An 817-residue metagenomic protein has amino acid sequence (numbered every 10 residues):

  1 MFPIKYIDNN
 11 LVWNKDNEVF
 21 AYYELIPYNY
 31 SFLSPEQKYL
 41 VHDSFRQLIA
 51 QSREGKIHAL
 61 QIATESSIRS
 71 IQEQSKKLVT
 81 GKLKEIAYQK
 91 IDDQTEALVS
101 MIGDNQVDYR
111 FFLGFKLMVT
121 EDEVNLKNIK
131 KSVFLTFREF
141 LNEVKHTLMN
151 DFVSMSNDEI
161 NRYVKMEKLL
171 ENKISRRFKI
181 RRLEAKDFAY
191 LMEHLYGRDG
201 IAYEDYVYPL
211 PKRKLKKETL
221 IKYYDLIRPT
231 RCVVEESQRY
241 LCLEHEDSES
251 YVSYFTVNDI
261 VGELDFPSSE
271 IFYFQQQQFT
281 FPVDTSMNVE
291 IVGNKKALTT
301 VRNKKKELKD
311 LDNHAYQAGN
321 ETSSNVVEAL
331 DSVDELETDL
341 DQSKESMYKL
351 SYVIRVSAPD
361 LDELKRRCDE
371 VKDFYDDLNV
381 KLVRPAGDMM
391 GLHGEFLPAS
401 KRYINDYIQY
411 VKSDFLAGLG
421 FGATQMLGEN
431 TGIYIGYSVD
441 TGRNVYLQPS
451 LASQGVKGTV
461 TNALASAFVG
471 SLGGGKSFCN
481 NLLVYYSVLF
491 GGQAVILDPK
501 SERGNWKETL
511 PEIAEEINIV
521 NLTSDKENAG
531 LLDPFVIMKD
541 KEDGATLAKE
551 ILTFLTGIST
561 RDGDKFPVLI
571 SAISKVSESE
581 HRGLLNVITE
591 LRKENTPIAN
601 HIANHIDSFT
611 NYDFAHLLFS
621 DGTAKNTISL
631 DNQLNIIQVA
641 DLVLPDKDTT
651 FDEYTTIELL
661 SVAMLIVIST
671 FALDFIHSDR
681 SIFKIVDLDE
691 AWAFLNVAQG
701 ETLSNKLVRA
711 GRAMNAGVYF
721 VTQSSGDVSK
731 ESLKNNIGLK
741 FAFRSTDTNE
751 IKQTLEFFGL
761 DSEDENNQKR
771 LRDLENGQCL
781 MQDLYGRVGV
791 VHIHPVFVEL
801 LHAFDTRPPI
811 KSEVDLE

Functional and structural regions predicted by a protein language model:
M1-Y410, G420-F421: Extended, folded cores of ATP/NTP-driven motor/assembly subunits in large transport and secretion machines
P35-R53, Q276-F279, V292-T299, V380-K381 (+6 more regions): P-loop NTPase motor domains
R53-K56, Y109, F490-G492, I517 (+3 more regions): Short glycine-/polar-rich loops that comprise or flank the Walker A/P-loop and associated switch/sensor motifs
S100-M101, D540-R582, S729-E817: P-loop NTPase motor core of the ASCE superfamily
N125, V439-V445, S450-A452, K457-G470 (+3 more regions): Charge-patterned, long linear interaction tracts outside catalytic cores
D312-H314, S450-V484, L497-G504, V520-D525 (+2 more regions): Conserved P-loop NTPase motor cores
Y485-V495: Post-Walker A helix-loop "phosphate-sensing" segment adjacent to the P-loop in P-loop NTPases
